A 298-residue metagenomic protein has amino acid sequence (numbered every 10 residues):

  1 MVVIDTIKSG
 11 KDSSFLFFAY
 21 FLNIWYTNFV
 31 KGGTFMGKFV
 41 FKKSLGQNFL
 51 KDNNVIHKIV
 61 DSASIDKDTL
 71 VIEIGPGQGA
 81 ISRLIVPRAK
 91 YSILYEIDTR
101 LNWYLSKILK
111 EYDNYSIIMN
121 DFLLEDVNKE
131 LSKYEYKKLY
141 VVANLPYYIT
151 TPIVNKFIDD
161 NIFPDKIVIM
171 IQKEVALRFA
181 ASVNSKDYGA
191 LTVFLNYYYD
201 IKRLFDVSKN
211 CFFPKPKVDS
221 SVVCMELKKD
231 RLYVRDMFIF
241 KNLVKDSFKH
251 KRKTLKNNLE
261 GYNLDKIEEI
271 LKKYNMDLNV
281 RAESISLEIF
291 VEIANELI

Functional and structural regions predicted by a protein language model:
M1-V3, G37, K266: Hydrophobic alpha-helical context, especially transmembrane and signal-peptide helices
V2-F17, G32: Positively charged N-terminal leader segments that act as targeting/secretion signals
F18-D246, E283, I289-E292: Catalytic cores of RNA-modifying enzymes
L227, D246-I298: C-terminal lobe and adjacent flexible extensions of AdoMet/dcAdoMet transferase-like proteins
